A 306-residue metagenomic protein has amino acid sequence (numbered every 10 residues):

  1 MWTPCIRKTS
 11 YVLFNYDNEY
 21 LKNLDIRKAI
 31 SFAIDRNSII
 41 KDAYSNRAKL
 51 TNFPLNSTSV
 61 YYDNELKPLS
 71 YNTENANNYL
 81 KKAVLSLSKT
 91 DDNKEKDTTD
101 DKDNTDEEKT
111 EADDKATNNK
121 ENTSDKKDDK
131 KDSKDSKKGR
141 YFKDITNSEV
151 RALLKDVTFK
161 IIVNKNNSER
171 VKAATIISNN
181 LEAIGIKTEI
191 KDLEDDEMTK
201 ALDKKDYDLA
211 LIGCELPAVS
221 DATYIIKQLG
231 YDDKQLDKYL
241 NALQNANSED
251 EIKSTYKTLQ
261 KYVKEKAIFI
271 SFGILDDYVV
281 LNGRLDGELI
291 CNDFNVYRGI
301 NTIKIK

Functional and structural regions predicted by a protein language model:
M1-N18, K41: Extracellular/periplasmic solute-recognition and catalytic clefts
T3, I161, I190-D192: A structural preference for short, hydrophobic beta-strand core positions in alpha/beta folds
R7-T9, L50, D156, A267: Extracytoplasmic
K22-S178: Append "and occasionally in soluble cytosolic enzymes with long acidic Gly/Pro-rich linkers
A29-D63, E169-S178, L202-K306: Detector for C-terminal structural segments
N167, I190-K200: Short helix-initiation/N-cap motifs at beta->coil->alpha
I186: Short phosphate-binding/catalytic loops that engage adenosine nucleotides
